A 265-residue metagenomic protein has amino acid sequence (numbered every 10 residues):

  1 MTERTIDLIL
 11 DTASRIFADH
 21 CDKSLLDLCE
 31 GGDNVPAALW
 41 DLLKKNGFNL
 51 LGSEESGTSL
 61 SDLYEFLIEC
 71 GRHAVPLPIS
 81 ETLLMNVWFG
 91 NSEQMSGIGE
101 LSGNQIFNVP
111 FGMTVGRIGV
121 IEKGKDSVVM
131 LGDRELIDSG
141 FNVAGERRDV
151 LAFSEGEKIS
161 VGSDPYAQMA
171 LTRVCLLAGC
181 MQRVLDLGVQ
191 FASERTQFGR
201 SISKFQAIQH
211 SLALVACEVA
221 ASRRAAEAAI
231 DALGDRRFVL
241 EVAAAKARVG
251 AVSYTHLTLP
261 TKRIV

Functional and structural regions predicted by a protein language model:
M1-A74: Amphipathic, small/basic residue-rich leader segments at the start of a protein or domain
A13-D19, K125-V129, E146-V161, A170-I202 (+3 more regions): Long, well-ordered alpha-helical segments
L25-G31, G52, V219-R248: C-terminal helix-coil-helix/basic helical segment that borders enzyme active sites and/or dimer interfaces and provides
H73-D186, Q190: FAD-binding core of flavoproteins
H256, K262-V265: Single conserved hydrophobic/aromatic residue that forms the stacking wall/gate of nucleotide- or nucleobase-binding
